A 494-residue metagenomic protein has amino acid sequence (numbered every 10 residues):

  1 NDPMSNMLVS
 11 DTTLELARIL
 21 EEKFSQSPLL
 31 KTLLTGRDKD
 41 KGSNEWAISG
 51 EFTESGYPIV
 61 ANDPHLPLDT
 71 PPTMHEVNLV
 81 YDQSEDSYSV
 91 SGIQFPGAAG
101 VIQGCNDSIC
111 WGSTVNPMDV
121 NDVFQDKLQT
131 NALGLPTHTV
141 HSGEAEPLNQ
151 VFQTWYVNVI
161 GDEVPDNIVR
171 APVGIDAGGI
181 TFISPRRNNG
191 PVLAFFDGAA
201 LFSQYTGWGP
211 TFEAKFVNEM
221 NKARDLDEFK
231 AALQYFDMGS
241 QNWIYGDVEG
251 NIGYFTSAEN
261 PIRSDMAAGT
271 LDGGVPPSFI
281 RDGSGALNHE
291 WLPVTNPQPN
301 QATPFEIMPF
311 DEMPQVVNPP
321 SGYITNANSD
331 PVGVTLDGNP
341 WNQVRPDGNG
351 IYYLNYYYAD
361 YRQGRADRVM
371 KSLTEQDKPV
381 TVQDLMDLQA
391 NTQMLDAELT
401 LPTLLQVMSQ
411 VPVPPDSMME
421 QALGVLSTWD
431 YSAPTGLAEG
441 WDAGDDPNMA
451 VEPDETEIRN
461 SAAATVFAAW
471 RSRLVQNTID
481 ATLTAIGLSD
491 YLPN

Functional and structural regions predicted by a protein language model:
N1-D11, D247-N494: Long, compositionally biased non-active-site segments enriched in small/hydrophobic residues and glycine
N1-I59, P64, Y205-T206: Substrate-recognition/specificity elements adjacent to catalytic centers across diverse enzyme folds
L8-A17, L193-F212, M266: Conserved, charged catalytic cores of large soluble enzymes
E21, Q83-V173, N218-K222, G274-L292 (+1 more regions): Compact, glycine/acidic-enriched structural inserts
K41-G42, Q94-F95, F195-F202, W208-F216 (+1 more regions): Flexible glycine/proline-enriched surface loops and loop-helix/loop-strand junctions
E45-S49, A99-Q103, Q241-G246, N251-G253: Short beta-strand scaffold segments in enzyme catalytic cores
G56-Y57, L68-P72, V77-N78, C110-T114 (+9 more regions): Short helix/loop capping segments that flank catalytic or ligand/cofactor-binding pockets
E213-Y235, A366: Alpha/propeptide regions of enzymes that mature by internal proteolysis
